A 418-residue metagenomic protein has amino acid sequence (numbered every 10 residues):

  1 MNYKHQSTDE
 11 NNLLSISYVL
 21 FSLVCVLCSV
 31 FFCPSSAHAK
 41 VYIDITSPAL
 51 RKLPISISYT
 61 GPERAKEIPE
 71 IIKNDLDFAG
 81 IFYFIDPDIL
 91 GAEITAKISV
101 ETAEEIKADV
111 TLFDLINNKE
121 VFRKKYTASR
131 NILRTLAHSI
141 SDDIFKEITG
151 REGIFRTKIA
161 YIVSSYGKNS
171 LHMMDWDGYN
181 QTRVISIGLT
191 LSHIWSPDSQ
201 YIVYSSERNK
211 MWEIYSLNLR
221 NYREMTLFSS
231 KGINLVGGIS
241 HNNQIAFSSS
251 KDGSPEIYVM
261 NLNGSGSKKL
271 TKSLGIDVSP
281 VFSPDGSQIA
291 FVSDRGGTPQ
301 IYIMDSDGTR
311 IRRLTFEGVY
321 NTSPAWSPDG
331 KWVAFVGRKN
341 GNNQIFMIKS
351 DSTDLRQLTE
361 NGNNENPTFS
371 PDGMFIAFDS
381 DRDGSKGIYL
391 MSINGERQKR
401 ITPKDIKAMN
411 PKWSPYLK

Functional and structural regions predicted by a protein language model:
V41, L90-D143: Amphipathic beta-strand/beta-sheet edge segments enriched in Tyr/Trp
Y42-E104: Short beta-strand->alpha-helix linker/helix-N-cap micro-motif that forms a surface specificity/interaction loop
K107, G167-H172, M211-Y215, S254-Y258 (+3 more regions): Structural motif
F155, P197-D198, S240-H241, P284-D285 (+3 more regions): Residue-level detector of Asp-centered blade-edge/turn motifs that repeat once per structural unit in beta-propeller
I159, I202, I245-A246, I289 (+2 more regions): Hydrophobic beta-strand positions that form the internal "hydrophobic ladder" of WD40/Gbeta-like beta-propeller blades
D175-L191, N218-L235, N261-V278, M304-Y320 (+2 more regions): Multi-bladed beta-propeller domains
